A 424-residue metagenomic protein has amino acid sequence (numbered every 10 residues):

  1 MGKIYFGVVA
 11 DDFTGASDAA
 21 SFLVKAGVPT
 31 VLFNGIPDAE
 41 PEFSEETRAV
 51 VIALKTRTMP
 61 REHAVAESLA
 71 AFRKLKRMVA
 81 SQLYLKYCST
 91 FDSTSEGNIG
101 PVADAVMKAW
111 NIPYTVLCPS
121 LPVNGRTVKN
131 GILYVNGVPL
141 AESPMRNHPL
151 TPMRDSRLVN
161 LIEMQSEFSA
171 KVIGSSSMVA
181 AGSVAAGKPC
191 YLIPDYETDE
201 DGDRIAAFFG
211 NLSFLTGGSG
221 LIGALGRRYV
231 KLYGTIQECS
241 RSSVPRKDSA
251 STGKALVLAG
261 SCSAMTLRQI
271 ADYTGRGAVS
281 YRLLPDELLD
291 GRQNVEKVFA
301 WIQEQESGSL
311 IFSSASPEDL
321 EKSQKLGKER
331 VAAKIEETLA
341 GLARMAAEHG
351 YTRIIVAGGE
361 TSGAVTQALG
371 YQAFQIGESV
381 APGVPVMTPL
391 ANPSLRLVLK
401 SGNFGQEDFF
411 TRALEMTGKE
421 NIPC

Functional and structural regions predicted by a protein language model:
G2-E46, A66-E67, S120-V123: N-terminal basic/disordered segments at the start of proteins
G2-Y5, R48, A64, F72-R204 (+1 more regions): Cap/lid and interdomain-hinge subdomains that line or gate substrate/regulatory clefts in soluble alpha/beta enzymes
A19-S21, S95-I99, R126-Y134, V184 (+6 more regions): Short acidic, glycine/serine/threonine-rich loops at helix termini
I36-A39, P60-K74, T338: Glycine-rich, highly charged phosphate/nucleotide-binding loops
R48-T56, Q305-S307, T388-C424: A structural-propensity feature for long, helix-poor, extended segments
N136-W301: Conserved, well-structured core segments that form the ligand-binding/active-site neighborhood of functional domains
I302, S307-A357: C-terminal structural cap/anchor segments
Y351-T352, E360-F409: Conserved, well-ordered active-site substructure
